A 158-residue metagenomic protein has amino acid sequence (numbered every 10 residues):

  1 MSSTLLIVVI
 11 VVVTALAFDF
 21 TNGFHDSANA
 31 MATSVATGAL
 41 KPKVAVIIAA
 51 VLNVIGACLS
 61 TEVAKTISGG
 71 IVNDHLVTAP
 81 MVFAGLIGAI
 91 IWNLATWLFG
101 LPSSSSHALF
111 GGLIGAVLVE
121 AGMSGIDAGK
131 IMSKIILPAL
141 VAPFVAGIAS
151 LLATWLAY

Functional and structural regions predicted by a protein language model:
M1-Y158: Alpha-helical transmembrane segments and immediately membrane-proximal extracytoplasmic
